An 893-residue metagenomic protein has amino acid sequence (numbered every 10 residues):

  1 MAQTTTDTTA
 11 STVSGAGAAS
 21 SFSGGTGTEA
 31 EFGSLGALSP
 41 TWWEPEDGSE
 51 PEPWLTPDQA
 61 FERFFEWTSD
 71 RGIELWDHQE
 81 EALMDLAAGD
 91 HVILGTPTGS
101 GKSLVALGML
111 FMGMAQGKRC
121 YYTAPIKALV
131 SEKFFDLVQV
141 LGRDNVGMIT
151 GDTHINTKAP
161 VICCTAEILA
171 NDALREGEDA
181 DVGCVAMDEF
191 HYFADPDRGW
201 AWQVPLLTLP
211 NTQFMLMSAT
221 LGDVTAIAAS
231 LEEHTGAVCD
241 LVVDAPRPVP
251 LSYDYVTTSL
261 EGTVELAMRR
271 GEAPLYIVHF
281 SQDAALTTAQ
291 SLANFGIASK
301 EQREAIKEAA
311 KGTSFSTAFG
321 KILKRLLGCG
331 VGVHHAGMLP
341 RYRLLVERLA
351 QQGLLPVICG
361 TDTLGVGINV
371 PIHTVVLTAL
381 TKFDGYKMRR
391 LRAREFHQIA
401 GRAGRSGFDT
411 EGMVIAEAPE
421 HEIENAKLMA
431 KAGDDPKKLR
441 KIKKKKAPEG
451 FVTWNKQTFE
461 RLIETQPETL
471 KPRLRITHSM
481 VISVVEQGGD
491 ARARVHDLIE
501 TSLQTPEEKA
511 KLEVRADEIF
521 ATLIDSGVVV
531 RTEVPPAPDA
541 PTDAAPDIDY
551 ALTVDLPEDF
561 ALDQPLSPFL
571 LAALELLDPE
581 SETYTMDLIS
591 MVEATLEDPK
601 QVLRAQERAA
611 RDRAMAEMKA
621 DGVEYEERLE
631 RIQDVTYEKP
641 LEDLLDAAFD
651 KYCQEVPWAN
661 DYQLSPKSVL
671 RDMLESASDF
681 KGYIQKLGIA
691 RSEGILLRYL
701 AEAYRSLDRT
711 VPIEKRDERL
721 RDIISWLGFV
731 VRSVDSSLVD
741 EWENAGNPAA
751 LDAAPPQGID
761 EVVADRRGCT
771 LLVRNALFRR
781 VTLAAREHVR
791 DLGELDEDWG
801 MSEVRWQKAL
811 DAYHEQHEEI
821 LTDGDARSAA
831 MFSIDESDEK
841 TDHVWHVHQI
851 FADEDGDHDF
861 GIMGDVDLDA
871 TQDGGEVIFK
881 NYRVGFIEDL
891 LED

Functional and structural regions predicted by a protein language model:
M1-M84, A88-V92, I297-G328: Helicase-associated low-complexity/disordered flanking segments
A2-T4, A10-S21, G332, Q351-Q352 (+3 more regions): Non-catalytic terminal extensions of ATP-dependent helicases
F65-W67, G72-V249, V256, P274-S299: Conserved P-loop/Walker A NTP-binding site and adjacent catalytic elements of P-loop NTPases
Y121-T123, S131, V138-G147, D283-V357 (+1 more regions): Conserved C-terminal RecA-like helicase domain
K158-A173, C329-P340, L349-N369: Conserved two-lobed SF2 helicase motor
D254-F280, T287-Q290, L344-G353: Conserved interdomain hinge at the start of the Helicase C-terminal
T374-L377, T381-F383, R389-A430: Conserved segment of the helicase C-terminal RecA-like domain
A852-D893: Compact beta-sheet-dominated globular domain cores
